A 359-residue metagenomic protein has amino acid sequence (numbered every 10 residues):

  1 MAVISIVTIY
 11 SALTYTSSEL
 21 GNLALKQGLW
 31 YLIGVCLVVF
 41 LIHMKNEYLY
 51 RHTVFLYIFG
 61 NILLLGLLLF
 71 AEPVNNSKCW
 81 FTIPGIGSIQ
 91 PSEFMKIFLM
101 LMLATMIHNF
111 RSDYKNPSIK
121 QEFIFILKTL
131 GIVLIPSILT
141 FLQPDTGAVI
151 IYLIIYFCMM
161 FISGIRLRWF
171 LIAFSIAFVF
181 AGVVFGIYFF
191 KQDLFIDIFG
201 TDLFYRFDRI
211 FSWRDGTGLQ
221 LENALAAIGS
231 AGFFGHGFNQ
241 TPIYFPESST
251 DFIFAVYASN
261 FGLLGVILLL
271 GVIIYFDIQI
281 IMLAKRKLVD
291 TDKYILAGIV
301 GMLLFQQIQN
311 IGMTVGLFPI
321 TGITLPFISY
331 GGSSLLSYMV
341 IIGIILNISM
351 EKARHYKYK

Functional and structural regions predicted by a protein language model:
I6, M100, A104, I274-D277 (+5 more regions): Alpha-helical transmembrane segments of polytopic integral membrane proteins, especially the permease/helical cores
V7-T8, T14-Q143, I311, V315-T321 (+3 more regions): Membrane-helix boundary/helix-loop-helix interface segments in multi-pass membrane proteins
L29-L37, N260-D277: Hydrophobic alpha-helical transmembrane segments
C36-E47, L103-S112, F157-R166, I274-K285 (+1 more regions): Structural signal for the C-terminal ends of transmembrane alpha-helices and the immediately following loop
F55, N61, I126-L139, T146-I196: Hydrophobic alpha-helical segments of polytopic membrane proteins
V74, A173-G265: Hydrophobic, glycine- and aromatic-enriched re-entrant/interface helices and adjoining loop segments
I150, I154-W169, P242-G265, T324-Y338: Interfacial segments of multi-pass membrane proteins
L283-T321: Loop-to-helix entry and N-terminal half of a specific, functionally important transmembrane alpha helix in multi-pass
